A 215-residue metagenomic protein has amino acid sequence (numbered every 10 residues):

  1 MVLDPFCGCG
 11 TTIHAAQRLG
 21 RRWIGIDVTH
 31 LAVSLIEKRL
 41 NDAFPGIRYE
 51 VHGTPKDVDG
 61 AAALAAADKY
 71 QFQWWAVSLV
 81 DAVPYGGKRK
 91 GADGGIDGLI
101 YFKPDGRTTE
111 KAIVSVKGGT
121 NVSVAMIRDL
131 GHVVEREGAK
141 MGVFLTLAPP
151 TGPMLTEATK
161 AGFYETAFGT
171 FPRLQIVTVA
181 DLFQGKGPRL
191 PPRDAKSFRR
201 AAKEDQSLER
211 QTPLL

Functional and structural regions predicted by a protein language model:
M1-P5: Conserved class I S-adenosyl-L-methionine
F6-G10: Class I SAM-dependent methyltransferase "Motif I" SAM/SAH-binding loop
T11-R21: Conserved SAM-binding loop of SAM-dependent methyltransferases across substrates and taxa, primarily the Class I
H14, I24-L215: Mixed-charge (Asp/Glu-Lys/Arg
